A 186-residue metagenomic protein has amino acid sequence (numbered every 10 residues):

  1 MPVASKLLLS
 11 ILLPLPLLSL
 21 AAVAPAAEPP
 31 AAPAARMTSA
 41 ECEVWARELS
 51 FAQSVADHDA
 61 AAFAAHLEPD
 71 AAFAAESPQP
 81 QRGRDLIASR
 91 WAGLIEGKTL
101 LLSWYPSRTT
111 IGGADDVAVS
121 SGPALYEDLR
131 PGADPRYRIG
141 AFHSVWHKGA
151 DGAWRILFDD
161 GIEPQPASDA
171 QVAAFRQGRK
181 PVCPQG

Functional and structural regions predicted by a protein language model:
M1-S5: N-terminal secretory signal peptides that target proteins for export/translocation
L9-L20: Bacterial N-terminal signal peptides
A21-A26: Boundary at the C-terminal end of the N-terminal hydrophobic targeting segment
A27-A65, A72-G186: A beta-strand edge to alpha-helix "cap/lid" segment located at domain peripheries
